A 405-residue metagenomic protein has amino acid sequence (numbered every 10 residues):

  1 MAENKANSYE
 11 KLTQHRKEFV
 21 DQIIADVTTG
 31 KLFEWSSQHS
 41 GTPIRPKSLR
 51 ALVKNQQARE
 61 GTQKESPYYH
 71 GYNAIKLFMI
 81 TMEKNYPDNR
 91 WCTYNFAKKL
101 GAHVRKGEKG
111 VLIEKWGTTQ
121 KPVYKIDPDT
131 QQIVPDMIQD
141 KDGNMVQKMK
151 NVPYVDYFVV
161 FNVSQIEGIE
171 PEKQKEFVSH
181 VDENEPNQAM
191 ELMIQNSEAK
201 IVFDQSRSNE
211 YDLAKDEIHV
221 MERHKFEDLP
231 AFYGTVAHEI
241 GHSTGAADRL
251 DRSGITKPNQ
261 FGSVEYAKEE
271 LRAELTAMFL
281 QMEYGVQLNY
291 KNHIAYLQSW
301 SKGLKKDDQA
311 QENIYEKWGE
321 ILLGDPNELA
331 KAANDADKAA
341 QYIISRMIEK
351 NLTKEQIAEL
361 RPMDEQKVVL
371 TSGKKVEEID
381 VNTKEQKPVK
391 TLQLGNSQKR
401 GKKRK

Functional and structural regions predicted by a protein language model:
M1-K390: N-terminal accessory/interface modules of nucleic-acid-binding and processing proteins
K384-K405: Long, low-complexity, intrinsically disordered segments
